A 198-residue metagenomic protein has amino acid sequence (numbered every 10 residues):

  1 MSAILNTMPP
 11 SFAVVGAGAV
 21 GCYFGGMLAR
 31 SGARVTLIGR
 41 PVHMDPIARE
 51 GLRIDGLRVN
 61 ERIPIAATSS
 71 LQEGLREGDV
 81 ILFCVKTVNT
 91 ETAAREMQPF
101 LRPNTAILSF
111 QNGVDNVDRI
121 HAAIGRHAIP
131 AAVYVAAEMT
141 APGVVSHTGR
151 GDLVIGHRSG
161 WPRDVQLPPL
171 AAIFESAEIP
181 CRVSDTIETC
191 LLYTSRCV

Functional and structural regions predicted by a protein language model:
A3-L52: NAD(P)+-binding Rossmann beta1-loop-alpha1 motif at the extreme N-terminus of oxidoreductases
L37, A67-T68, I155: Generic preference for hydrophobic
V59-V144: Rossmann-like NAD(P)(H) cofactor-binding subdomain of soluble oxidoreductases
R76, F110-C190: Rossmann-fold dinucleotide-binding core
Y193-V198: Conserved small/polar residues in nucleotide/adenosyl-binding loops
